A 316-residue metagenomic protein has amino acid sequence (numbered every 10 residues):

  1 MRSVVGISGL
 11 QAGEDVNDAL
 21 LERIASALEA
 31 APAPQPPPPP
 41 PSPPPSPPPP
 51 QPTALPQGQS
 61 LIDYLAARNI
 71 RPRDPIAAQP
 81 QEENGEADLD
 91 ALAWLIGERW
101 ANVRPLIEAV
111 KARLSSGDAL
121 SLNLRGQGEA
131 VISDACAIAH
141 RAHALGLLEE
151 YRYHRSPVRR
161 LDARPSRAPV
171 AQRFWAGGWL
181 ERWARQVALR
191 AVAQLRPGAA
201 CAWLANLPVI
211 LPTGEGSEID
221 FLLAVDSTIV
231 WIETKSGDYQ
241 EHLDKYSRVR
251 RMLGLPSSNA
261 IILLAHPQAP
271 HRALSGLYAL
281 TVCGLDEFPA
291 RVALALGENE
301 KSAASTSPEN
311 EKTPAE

Functional and structural regions predicted by a protein language model:
R2-E316: Intrinsically disordered, low-complexity Ser/Thr/Pro/Gly-rich regulatory segments
